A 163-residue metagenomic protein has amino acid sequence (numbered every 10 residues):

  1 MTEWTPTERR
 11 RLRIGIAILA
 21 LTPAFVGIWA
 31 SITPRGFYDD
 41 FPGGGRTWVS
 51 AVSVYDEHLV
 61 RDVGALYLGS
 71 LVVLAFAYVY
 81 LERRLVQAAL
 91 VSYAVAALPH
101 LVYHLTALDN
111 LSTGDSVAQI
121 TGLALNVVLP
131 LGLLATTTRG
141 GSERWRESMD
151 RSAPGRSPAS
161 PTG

Functional and structural regions predicted by a protein language model:
M1-V26: Cytosolic juxtamembrane helix and N-cap/initiation of the first transmembrane helix
T5, L71-V91: Juxtamembrane helix-break-helix junctions at the cytosolic face of small multi-pass alpha-helical membrane proteins
L21-L59, G64: Hydrophobic transmembrane helix segments
S53-Y78, V95: Core segments of alpha-helical transmembrane spans in multipass integral membrane proteins
A88-H104, A124-L129: Hydrophobic alpha-helical membrane segments
L111-A124: Non-cytosolic membrane-interface motifs at loop->transmembrane helix junctions
N126-E147: Membrane-water interface at the C-terminal end of transmembrane alpha helices
W145-G163: Short, highly charged, low-complexity non-transmembrane loops/tails of multi-pass membrane proteins
